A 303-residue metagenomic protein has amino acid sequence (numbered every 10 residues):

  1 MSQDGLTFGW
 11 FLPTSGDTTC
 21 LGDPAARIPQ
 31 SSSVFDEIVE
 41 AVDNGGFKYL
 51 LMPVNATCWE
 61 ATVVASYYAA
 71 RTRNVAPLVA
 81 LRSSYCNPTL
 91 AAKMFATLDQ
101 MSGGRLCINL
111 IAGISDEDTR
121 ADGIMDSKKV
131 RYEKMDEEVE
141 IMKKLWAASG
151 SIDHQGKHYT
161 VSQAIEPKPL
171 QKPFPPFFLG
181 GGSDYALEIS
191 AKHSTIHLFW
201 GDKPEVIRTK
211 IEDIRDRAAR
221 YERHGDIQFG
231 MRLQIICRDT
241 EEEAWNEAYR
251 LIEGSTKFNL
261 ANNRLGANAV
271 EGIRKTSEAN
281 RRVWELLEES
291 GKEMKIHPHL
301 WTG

Functional and structural regions predicted by a protein language model:
M1-N74, L170-P175, H299: N-terminal beta1-alpha1-beta2 module of alpha/beta enzyme domains
S2-D17, D122, K128-L170, D202-G303: An alpha-helical appendage that flanks or caps ligand/catalytic pockets
S2-Q3, E40-N44, A65-N74, F95 (+3 more regions): Acidic (Asp/Glu)-rich catalytic clusters
L6-W10, L50-M52, A76-L81, L106-L110 (+3 more regions): Hydrophobic faces of well-ordered beta-strands that scaffold small-molecule active sites in alpha/beta enzyme cores
F8, V42, G46, Y68 (+7 more regions): Conserved, mostly hydrophobic/aromatic
T14-S33, A80-T89, K129, Q171-G182 (+2 more regions): Active-site mouth loops of central-metabolism enzymes
M52-A61, S84-T89, K203-T209, C237: Acidic-and-aromatic substrate-binding clefts and catalytic sites of carbohydrate-active enzymes
S84-Q100: Glycine-rich anion/phosphate-binding loops
